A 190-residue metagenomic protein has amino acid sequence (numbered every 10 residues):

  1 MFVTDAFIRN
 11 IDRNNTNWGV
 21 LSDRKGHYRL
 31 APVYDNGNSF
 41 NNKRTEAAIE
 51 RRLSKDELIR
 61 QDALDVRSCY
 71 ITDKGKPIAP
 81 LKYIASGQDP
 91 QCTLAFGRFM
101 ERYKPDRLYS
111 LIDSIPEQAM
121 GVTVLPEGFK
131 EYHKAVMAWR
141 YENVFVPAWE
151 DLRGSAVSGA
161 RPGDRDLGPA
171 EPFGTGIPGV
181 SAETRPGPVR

Functional and structural regions predicted by a protein language model:
M1-K25: Internal, conserved structured core segments that host functional sites
S22-V189: C-terminal catalytic region of ATP-dependent kinase domains
